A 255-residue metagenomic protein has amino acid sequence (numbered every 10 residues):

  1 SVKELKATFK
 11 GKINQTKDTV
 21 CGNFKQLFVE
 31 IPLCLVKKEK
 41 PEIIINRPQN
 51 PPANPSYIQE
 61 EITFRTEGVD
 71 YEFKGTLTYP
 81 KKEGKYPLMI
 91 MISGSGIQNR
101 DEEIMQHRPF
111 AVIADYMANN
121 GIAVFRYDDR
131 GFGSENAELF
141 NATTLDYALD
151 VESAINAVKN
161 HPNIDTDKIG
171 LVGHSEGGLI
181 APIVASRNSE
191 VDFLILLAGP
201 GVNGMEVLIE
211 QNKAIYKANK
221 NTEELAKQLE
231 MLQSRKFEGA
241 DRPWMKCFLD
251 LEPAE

Functional and structural regions predicted by a protein language model:
S1-V29: Central antiparallel beta-sheet cores of small beta-barrel/beta-sandwich binding domains
P41-G84: N-terminal cap/lid segment of alpha/beta-hydrolase-fold proteins
K85-S95: Short beta-strand element of the alpha/beta-hydrolase
E103-V124: Short amphipathic alpha-helix adjacent to the substrate-entry channel of hydrolases
F140-P162: Alpha/beta-hydrolase active-site loop
N163-S175: Alpha/beta-hydrolase fold nucleophile elbow
G178-S189: Short glycine-enriched nucleophile-adjacent loop and the immediately C-terminal alpha-helix near the catalytic center
V184, F193-A254: Accessory cap/linker subdomain of secreted extracellular hydrolases
